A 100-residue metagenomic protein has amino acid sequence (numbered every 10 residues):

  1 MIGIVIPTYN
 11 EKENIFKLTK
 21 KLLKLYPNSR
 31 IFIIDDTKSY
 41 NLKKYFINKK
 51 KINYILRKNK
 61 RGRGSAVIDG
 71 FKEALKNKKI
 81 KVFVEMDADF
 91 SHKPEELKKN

Functional and structural regions predicted by a protein language model:
M1-N100: Structured catalytic core of nucleotide-sugar glycosyltransferases
